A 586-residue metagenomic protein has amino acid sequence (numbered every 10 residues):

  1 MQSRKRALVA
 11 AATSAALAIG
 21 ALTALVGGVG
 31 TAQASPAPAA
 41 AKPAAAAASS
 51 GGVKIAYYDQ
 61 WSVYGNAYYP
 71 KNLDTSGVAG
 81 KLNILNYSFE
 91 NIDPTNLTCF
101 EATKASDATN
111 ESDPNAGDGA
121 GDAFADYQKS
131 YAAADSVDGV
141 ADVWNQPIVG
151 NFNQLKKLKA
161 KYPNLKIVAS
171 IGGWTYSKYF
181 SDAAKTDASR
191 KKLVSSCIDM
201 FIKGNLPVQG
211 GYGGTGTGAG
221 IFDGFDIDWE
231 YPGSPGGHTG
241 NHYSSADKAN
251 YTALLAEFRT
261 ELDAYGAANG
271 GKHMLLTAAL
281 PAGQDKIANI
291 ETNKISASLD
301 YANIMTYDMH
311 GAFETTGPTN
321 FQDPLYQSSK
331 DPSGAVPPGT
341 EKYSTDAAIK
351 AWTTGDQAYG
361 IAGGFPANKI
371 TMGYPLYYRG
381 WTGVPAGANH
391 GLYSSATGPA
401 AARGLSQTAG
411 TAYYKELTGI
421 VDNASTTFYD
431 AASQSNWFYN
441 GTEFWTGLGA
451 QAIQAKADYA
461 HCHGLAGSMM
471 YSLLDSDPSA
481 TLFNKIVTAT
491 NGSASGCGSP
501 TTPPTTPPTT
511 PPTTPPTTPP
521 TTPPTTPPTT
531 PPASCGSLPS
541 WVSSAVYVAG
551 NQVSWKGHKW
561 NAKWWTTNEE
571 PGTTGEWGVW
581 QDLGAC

Functional and structural regions predicted by a protein language model:
M1-P36, T509, T513, T517 (+2 more regions): Secretory targeting and sorting signals
Q33-D93, A188, A264, N269-L275 (+2 more regions): N-terminal module-boundary/linker segments of secreted carbohydrate-active enzymes
A41-Q209: Glycan-recognition patch characteristic of GH18 chitinases/ENGases and related GlcNAc/peptidoglycan-binding proteins
P43-A47, T95-G139, T319-P332, N368-Y459 (+1 more regions): Glycan-binding loop/region signatures in secreted carbohydrate-active enzymes
I55-A56, G65-A67, L97-N115, P232-Q407: Substrate-binding surface in catalytic domains of secreted glycosidases
L85, A169, I227, F258 (+5 more regions): Conserved, mostly hydrophobic/aromatic
K159, T186-D226, L254-L262, I287-Y301: An active-site-proximal structural segment forming one wall of the substrate-binding cleft that immediately precedes
P507, P511-C586: Tryptophan-rich substrate-binding surfaces of secreted polymer-degrading and adhesive proteins
